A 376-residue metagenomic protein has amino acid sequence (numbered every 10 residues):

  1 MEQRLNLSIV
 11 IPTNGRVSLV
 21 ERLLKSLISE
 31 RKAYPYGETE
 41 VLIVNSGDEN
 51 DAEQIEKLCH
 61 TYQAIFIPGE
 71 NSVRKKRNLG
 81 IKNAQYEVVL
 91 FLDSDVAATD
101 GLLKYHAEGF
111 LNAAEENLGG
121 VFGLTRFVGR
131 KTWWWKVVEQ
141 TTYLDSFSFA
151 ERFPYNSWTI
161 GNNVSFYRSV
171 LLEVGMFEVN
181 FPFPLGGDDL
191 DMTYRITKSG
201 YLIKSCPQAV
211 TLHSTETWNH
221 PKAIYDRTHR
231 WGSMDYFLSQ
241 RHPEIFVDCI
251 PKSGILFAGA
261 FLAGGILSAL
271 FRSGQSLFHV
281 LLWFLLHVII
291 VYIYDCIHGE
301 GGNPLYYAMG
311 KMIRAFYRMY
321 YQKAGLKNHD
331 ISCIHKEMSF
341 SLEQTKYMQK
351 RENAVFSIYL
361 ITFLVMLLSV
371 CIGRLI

Functional and structural regions predicted by a protein language model:
R16-R31: Short, well-formed alpha-helical segments that are part of the catalytic scaffolds of diverse glycosyltransferases
P68-A84: Glycine-rich, basic loop-to-helix element that forms the pyrophosphate-binding segment of sugar-nucleotide handling
V89: Short aromatic/hydrophobic "clamp" motif used to bind/position activated sugar donors
G101-W135: Conserved donor NDP-sugar-binding/catalytic core segment of glycosyltransferases
G123-L124, V138-N156: Short, flexible, basic/aromatic active-site loop/helix in glycosyltransferases
L124, I203-V210, S214: Catalytic beta-strand/loop signature of glycosyltransferases that borders the donor
F183-M192: Acidic donor-binding loop at a coil-to-helix junction in glycosyltransferase catalytic cores that engages
T211-Y359: Active-site-adjacent helix/loop segment of glycosyltransferases that harbors family-specific signature motifs
